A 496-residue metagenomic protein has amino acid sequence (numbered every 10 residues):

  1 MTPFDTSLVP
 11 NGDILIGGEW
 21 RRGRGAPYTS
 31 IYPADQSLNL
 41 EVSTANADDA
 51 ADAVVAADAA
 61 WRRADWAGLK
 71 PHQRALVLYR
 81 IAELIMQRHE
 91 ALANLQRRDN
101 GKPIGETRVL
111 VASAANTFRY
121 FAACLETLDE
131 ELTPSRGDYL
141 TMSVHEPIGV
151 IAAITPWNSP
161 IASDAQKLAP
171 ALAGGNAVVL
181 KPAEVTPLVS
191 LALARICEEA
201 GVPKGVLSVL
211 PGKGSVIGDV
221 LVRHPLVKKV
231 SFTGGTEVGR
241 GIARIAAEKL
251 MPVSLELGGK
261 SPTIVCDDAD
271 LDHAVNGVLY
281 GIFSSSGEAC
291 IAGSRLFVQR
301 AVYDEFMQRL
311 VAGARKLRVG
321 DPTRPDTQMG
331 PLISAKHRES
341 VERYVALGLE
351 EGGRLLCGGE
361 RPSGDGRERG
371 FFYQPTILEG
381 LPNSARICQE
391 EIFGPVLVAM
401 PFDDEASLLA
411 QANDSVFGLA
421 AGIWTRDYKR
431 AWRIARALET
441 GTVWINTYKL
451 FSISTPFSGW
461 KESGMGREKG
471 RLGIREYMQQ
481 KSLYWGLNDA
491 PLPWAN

Functional and structural regions predicted by a protein language model:
M1-D35, A60: Hydrophobic face of amphipathic alpha-helices that form TPR/SEL1-like repeat modules and related alpha-solenoid
Q36-S37, R74, Q96, F118 (+10 more regions): Residue-level signal for inorganic ion chemistry
S37-L128: Glycine-rich loop-to-alpha-helix module at the N-terminal edge of alpha/beta enzyme cores
S37-L40, V227, I264, R318 (+2 more regions): Conserved C-terminal structural/oligomerization subdomain of aldehyde/semialdehyde dehydrogenase
N39-A45, R62-W66, A153, T263-C266 (+5 more regions): Short, well-ordered beta-strand elements within core beta-sheets of diverse protein domains
W61, D65, A82-H89, A93 (+19 more regions): Structural signal for hydrophobic packing residues in well-ordered secondary-structure cores of soluble enzyme domains
M86, E130-H273, F402: Rossmann-like NAD(P) dinucleotide-binding subdomain of oxidoreductase/dehydrogenase enzymes
E237-P382, I445, L492-N496: ALDH superfamily catalytic-core signature
